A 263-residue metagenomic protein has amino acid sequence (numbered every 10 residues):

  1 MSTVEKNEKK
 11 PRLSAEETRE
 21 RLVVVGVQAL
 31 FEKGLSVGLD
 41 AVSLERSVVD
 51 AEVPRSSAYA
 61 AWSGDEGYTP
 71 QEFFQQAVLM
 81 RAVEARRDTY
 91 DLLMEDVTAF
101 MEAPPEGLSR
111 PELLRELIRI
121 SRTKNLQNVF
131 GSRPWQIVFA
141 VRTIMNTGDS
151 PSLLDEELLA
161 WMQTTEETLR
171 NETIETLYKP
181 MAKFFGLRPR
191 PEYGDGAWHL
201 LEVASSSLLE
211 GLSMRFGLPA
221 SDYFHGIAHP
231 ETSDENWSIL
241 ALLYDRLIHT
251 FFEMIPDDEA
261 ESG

Functional and structural regions predicted by a protein language model:
M1-E20, Q28, E32-L35, A41 (+4 more regions): N-terminal intrinsically disordered/low-complexity leader segments
M1-K6, E175-P189, H199-G263: C-terminal peripheral helix-coil segments that are non-catalytic and often amphipathic
S14-V23, E166-R170, N236-Y244: Phosphate/oxyanion-binding active-site loops and adjacent basic polyanion-contact surfaces
R21, A29, L35-E84: Helix-turn-helix
V25, A29, D50, L208-R215: Amphipathic alpha-helical interface segments
V78-Y90, M162-T173: Hydrophobic/aromatic residues within well-ordered alpha-helical segments
E84, D88-W135, E202-S205: Hydrophobic alpha-helical connector segments
R115-I120, G131-R142, T147-R188, L200-V203: Amphipathic alpha-helical packing segments from all-alpha helical-bundle domains
